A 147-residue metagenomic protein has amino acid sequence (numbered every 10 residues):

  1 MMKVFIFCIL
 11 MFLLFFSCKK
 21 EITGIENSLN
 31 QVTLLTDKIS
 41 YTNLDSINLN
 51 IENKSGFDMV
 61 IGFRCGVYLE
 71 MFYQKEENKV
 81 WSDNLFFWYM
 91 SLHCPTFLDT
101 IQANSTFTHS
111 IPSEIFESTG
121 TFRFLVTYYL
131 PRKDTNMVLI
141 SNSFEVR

Functional and structural regions predicted by a protein language model:
M1-F16: Sec-dependent bacterial lipoprotein signal peptides
S17-L34: Bacterial Sec-dependent N-terminal signal peptides
I39-N43: Short, solvent-exposed loop/linker segments at the N-terminal edge of repeated beta-sheet extracellular domains
I51-S55: Asparagine-centered strand-capping/turn motif at beta-strand->loop junctions
I61-I101: The feature marks short-to-medium sequence segments in extracytoplasmic or secretory-pathway proteins
F87-T121, P131: Short, solvent-exposed, Trp/other aromatic-anchored flexible loops in extracytoplasmic proteins
R123-T127: Extracellular recognition modules
T135-S143: Short Trp-Ser/Thr-centered turn/loop motifs at beta-strand boundaries
